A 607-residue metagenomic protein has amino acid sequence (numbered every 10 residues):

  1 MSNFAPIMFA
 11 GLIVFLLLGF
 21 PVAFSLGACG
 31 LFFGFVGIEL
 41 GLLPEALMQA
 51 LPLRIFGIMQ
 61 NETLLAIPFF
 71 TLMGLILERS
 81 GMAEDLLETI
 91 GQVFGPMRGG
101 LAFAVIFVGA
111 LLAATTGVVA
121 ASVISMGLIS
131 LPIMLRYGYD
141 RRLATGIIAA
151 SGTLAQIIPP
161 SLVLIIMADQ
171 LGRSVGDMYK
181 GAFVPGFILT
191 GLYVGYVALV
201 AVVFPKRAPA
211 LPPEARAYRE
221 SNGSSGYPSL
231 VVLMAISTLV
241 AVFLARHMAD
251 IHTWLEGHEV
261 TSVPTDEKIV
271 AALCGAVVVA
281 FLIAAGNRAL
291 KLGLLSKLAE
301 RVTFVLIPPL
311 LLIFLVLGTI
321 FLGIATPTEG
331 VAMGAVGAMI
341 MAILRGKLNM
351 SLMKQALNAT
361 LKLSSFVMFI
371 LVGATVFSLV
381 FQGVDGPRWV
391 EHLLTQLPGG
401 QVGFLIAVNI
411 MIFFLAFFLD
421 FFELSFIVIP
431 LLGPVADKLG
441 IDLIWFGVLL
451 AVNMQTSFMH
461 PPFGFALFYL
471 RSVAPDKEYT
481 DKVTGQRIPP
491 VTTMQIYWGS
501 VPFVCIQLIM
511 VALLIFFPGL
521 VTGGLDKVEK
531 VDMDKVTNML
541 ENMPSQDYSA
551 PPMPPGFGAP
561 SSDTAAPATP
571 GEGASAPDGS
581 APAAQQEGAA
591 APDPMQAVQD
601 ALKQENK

Functional and structural regions predicted by a protein language model:
M1-K607: Alpha-helical transmembrane segments of multi-pass membrane transport proteins
